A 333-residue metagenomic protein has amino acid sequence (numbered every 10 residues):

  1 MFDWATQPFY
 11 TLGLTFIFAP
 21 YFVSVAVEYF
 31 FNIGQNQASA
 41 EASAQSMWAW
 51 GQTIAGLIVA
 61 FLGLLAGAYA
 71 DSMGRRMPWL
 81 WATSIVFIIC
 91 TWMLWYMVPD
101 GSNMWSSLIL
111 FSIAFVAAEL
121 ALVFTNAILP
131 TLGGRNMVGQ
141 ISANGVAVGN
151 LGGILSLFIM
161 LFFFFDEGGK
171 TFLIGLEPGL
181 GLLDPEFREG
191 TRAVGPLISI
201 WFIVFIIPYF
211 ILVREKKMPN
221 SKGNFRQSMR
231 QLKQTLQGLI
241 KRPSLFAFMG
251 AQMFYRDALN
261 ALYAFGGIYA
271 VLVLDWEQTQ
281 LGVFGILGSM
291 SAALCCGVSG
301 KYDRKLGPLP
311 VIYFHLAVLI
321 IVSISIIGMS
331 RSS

Functional and structural regions predicted by a protein language model:
F9-Q45, A264-L281: Short amphipathic helix-loop junctions that connect adjacent transmembrane helices in Major Facilitator Superfamily/SLC
V59-R75, L294-P308: Helix-to-loop junctions at the C-terminal end of transmembrane segments in multipass secondary transporters
A60, W81-S102, A317-S333: C-terminal ends and interior cores of transmembrane alpha-helices in multi-pass membrane transporters/permeases
A70-V86, R304-L319: Cytoplasmic membrane-interface "Motif A"-like loop-to-helix N-cap segments of 12-TM Major Facilitator Superfamily
S142-F164: Glycine-rich segments within core transmembrane alpha-helices of 12-TM secondary carriers
S156-G169, S199-M218: C-terminal membrane-cytosol helix-exit motif in multi-pass small-molecule transporters
W201, V283-R304, V322: Transmembrane alpha-helices of Major Facilitator/SLC transporters
R214-G250: Juxtamembrane intracellular "pre-TM" segments in multi-pass secondary transporters
